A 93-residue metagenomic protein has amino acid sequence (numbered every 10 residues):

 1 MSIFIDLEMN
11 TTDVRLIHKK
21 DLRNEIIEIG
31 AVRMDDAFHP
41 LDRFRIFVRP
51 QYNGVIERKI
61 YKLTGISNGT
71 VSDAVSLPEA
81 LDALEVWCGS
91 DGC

Functional and structural regions predicted by a protein language model:
S2-C93: Conserved non-catalytic scaffold segment of RNase H-like nuclease domains
